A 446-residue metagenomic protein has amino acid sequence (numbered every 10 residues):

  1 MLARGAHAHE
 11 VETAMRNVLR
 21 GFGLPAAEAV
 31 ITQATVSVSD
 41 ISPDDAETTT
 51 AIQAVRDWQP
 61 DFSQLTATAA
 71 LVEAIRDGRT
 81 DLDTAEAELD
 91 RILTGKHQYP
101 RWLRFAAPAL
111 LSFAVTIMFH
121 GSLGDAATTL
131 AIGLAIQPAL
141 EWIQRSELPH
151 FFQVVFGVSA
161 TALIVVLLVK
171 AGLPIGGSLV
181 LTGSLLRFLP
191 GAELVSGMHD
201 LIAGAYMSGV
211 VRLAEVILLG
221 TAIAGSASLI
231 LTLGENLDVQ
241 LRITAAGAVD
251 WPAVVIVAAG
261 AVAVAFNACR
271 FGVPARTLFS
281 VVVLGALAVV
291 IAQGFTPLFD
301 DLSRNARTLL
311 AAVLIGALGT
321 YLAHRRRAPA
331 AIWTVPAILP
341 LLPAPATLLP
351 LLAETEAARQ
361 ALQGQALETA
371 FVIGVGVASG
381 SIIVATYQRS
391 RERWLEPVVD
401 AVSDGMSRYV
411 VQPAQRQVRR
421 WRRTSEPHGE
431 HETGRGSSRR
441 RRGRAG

Functional and structural regions predicted by a protein language model:
M1-A85, R91: Soluble N-terminal domains of membrane-associated systems
A54-R56, H120-G124, E147-L148, P174-T182 (+4 more regions): Interfacial loop-to-helix junctions that mark the boundaries of transmembrane helices in multi-pass membrane
D83-K96, L110-G121, Q137-L148, E235-A248 (+3 more regions): Short juxtamembrane and helix-loop transition motifs at transmembrane-helix boundaries in membrane proteins
H97-G197, R270-F271, A275: Core alpha-helical transmembrane segments of integral membrane proteins
A114-F119, A135-Q144, A160, I164-G172 (+8 more regions): Alpha-helical membrane-inserting segments
S159-G172, L179-T182, L186-E193, T221-A222 (+4 more regions): Alpha-helical transmembrane segments in inner-membrane proteins
S196-A268: Membrane-embedded hairpin module used as a gating/binding unit in multi-pass transport and secretion proteins
M198, G204-L219, G247-V255, F279-G446: C-terminal transmembrane helix-loop-helix hairpin of multi-pass membrane proteins
